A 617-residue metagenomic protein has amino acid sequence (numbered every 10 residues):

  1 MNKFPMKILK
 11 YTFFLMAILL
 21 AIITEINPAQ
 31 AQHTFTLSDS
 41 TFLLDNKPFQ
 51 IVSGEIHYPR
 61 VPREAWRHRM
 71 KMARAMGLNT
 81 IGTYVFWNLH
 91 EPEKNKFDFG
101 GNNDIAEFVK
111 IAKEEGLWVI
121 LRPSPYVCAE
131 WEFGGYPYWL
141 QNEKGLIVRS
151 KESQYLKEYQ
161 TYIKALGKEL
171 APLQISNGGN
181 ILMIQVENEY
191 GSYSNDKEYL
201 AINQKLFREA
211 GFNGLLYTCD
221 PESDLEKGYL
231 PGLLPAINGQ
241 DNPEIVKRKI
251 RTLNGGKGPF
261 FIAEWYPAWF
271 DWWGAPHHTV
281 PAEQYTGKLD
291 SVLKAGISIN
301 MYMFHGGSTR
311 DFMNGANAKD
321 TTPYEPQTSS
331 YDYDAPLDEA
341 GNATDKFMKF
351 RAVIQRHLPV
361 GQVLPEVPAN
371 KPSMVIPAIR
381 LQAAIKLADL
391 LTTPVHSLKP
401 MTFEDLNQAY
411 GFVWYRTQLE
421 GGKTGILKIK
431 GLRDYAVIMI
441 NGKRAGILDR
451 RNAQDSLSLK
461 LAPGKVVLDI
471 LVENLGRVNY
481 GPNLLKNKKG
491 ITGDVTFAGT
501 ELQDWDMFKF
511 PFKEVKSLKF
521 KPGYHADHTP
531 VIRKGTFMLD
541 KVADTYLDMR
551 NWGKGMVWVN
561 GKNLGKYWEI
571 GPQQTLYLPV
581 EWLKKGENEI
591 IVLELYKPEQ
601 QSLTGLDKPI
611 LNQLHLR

Functional and structural regions predicted by a protein language model:
A29-T80, K110: N-terminal carbohydrate-binding accessory modules
I51-P62, W87-D104, Q141-Q160, Q185-D196 (+3 more regions): The substrate-binding groove and active-site-proximal loops of carbohydrate-active enzymes, especially glycoside
W66-E132, Q204-R208: Aromatic-lined substrate-binding rim segments of carbohydrate-active enzymes
K94-G101, E114, S124-S150, L200 (+3 more regions): Aromatic- and acidic-residue-enriched segments that line the glycan-binding/catalytic groove of carbohydrate-active
D104-L121, K144-I181: An active-site-proximal structural segment forming one wall of the substrate-binding cleft that immediately precedes
Y155-L230: Active-site neighborhood of glycoside hydrolase catalytic domains
E209-A210, D241-P336, N342: Catalytic-core region of carbohydrate-active enzymes that cleave or remodel glycosidic bonds
T424-M439, L468, F537-N560, Y567-W568 (+1 more regions): Aromatic-lined ligand-binding clefts that engage carbohydrates, nucleic acids, or primary amines
